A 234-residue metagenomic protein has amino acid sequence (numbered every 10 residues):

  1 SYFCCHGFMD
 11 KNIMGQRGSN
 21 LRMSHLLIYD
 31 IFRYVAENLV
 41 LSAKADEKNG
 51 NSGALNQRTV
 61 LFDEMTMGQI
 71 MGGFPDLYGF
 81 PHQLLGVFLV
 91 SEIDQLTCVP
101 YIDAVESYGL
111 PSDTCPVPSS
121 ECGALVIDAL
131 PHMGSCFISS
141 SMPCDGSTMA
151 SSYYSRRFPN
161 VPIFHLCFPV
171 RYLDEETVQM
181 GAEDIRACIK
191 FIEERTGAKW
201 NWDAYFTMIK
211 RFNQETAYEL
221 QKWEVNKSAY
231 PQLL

Functional and structural regions predicted by a protein language model:
S1-R58, A182, R186-L234: A charged, amphipathic alpha-helical module
Y2, Y29, Y34, Y78 (+8 more regions): Sequence-level detector for tyrosine residue identity
L41-C136, M142-S151: An N-terminal, globular interaction/scaffold subdomain
F74, I93, S151, T177 (+2 more regions): General "foldedness" signal
I127-T196, W200-D203, T207, F212-Q214 (+1 more regions): Internal, well-ordered alpha/beta segment that forms a basic, Gly-enriched binding/recognition surface
